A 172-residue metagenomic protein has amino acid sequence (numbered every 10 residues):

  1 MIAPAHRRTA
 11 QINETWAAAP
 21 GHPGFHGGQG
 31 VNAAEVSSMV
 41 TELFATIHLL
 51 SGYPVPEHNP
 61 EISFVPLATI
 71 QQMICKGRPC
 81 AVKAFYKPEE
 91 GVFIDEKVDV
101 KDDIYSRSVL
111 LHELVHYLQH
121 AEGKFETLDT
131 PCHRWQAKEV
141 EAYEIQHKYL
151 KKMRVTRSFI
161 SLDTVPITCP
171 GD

Functional and structural regions predicted by a protein language model:
M1-H26, M153-V155: N-terminal amphipathic/basic-hydrophobic helices that include classical n-h-c signal peptides and signal-anchor
W16-V31, E90-E96, T127: Acidic/histidine-rich, surface-exposed loop or edge segments in extracytoplasmic proteins
H26-E90, D99-D103, K151: Auxiliary, metal-adjacent structural segments of Zn-dependent hydrolase domains
V36, R107, K138: Hydrophobic (often cysteine-bearing) scaffold residues that line and stabilize catalytic clefts of nucleotide/cofactor
I74-A81, P131-H133, T168-P170: Sequence contexts marking disulfide-bonded cysteines in secreted/extracellular proteins
D102-L118: Short alpha-helix carrying the canonical HExxH Zn2+-binding catalytic motif
L114-C132: Catalytic Zn2+-binding segment of zinc metalloproteases
T130-V165: Post-HExxH zinc-binding segment in Zn-dependent metallohydrolases
